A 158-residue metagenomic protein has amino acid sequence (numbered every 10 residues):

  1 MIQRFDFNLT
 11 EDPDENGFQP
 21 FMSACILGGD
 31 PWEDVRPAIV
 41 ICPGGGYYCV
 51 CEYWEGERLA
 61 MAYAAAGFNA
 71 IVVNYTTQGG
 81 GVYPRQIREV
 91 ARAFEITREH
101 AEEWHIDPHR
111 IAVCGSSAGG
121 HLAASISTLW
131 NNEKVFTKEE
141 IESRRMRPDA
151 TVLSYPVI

Functional and structural regions predicted by a protein language model:
M1-C25, D30-V35, I158: A domain-start/cap signature at the N-terminus of enzymes
V35-G44: Short beta-strand element of the alpha/beta-hydrolase
G45, N69, N74-Q78, V157: Short beta-to-alpha linker loops that shape the active-site pocket of alpha/beta-hydrolase fold enzymes
C51-Y53, V73-P108: Catalytic nucleophile-loop/oxyanion-hole region of alpha/beta-hydrolase and closely related hydrolase-like folds
E52-I71: Short amphipathic alpha-helix adjacent to the substrate-entry channel of hydrolases
R92-I158: Primarily recognizes the serine-hydrolase "nucleophile elbow" in alpha/beta-hydrolase and SGNH/GDSL folds
